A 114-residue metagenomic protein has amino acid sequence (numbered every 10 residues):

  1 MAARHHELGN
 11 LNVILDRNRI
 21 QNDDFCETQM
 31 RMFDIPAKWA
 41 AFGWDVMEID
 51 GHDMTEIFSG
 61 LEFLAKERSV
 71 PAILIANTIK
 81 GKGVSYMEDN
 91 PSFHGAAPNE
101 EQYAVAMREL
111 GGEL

Functional and structural regions predicted by a protein language model:
M1-L114: Glycine-rich ThDP/TPP pyrophosphate-binding loop and its adjacent helix/strand module within ThDP-dependent enzymes
